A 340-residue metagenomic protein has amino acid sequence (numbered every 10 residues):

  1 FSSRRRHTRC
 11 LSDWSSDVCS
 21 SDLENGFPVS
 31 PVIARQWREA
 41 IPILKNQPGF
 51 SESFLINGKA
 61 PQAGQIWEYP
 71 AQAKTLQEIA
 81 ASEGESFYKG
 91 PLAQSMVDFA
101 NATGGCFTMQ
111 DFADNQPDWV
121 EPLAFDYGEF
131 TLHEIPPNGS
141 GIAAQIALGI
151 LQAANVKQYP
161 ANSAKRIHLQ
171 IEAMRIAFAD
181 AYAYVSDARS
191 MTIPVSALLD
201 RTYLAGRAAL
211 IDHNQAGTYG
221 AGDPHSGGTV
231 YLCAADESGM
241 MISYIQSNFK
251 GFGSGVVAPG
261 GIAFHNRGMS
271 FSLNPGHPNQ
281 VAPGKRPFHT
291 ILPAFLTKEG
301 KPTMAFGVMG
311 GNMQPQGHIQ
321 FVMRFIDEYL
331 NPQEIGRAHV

Functional and structural regions predicted by a protein language model:
F1-V18, G336-H339: Single conserved hydrophobic/aromatic residue that forms the stacking wall/gate of nucleotide- or nucleobase-binding
S3-R4, S82-K89, Q94, V308-L330: Alpha-helical support elements that line or immediately flank enzyme active sites and cofactor-binding pockets
S15-H133: Long, well-ordered, tryptophan-enriched scaffold segments
Y88-D114, M191-H213, S238, F252: Amphipathic alpha-helical
C106-T108, M240-M304, Q314-P315, Q320 (+2 more regions): Active-site rim segments in enzyme catalytic domains, especially the processed small/beta chain of N-terminal
W119, S226-T229, H289-I291: Short, small/polar residue-rich loop motifs at catalytic or cofactor-binding pockets
E134-P137, I142, L296-M313: Extended C-terminal regions of large enzymes
A153-N248: Internal maturation/activation junctions in enzymes
